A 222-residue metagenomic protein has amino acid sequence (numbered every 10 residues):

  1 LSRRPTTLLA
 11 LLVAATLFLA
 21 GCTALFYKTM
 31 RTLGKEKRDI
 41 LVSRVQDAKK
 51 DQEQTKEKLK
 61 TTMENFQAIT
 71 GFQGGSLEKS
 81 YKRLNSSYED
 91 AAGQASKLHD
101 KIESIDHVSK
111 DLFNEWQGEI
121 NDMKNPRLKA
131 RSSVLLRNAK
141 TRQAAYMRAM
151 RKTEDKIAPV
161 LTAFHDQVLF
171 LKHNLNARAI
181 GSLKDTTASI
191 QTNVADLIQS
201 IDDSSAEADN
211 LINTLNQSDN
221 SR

Functional and structural regions predicted by a protein language model:
L1-L11: Bacterial N-terminal signal peptides that target proteins for export
F18-G21: C-terminal motif of bacterial Sec signal peptides marking the signal peptidase cleavage site
A24-A91: Immediate post-signal-peptide N-terminus of mature secreted/exported proteins
K37, R44, D51, K58 (+12 more regions): Long, heptad-repeat alpha-helical coiled-coil segments that mediate oligomerization and form fibrous "stalk/rod"
K56, Q67-V134: Long amphipathic alpha-helical segments with strong coiled-coil/leucine-zipper propensity
K101-T186, Q217: Extended amphipathic alpha-helical interaction segments
N216-R222: Extracytoplasmic/luminal low-complexity segments enriched in Pro/Gly and acidic/polar residues that act as flexible
